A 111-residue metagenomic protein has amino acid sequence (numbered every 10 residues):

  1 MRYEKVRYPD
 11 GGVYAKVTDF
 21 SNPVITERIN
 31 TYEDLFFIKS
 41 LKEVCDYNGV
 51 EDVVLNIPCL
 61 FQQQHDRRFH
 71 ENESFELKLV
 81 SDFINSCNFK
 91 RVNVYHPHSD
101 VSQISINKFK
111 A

Functional and structural regions predicted by a protein language model:
M1-A111: PRPP-associated nucleotide enzymes
